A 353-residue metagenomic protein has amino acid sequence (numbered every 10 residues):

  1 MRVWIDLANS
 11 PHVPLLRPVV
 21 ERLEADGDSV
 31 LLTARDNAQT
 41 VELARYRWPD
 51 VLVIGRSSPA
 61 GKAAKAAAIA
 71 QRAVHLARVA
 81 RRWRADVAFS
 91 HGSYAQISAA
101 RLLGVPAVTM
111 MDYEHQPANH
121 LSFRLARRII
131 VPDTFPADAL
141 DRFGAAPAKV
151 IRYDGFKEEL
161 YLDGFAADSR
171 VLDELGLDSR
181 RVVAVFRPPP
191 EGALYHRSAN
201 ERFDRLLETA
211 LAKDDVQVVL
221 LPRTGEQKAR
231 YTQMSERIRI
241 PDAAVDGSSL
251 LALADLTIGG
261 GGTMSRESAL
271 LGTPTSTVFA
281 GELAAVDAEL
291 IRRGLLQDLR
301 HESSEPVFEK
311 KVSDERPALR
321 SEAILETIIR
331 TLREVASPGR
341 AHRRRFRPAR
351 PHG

Functional and structural regions predicted by a protein language model:
E24-A68: Conserved nucleotide-sugar phosphate-binding/catalytic loop shared by glycosyltransferases and other
R47-A60, E208-P241: Catalytic donor nucleotide-activated moiety binding site of glycosyltransferases and closely related
Q71-V79, G225-M264: Donor nucleotide-activated moiety binding/catalytic core segment of transferases that use nucleotide-activated donors
A88-A99, T109-M110, L250-D287: A donor-sugar binding/catalytic signature common to diverse glycosyltransferases and related nucleotide-sugar
V108-T109, N119-V131, L251: A conserved, positively charged/aromatic
I130-A199: A nucleotide-sugar donor-handling region in carbohydrate enzymes
L270-D314: Catalytic binding pocket for nucleotide-activated donors in carbohydrate/polymer assembly enzymes
K311-G353: C-terminal amphipathic helix plus adjacent low-complexity, charged tail appended to glycosyltransferase catalytic
